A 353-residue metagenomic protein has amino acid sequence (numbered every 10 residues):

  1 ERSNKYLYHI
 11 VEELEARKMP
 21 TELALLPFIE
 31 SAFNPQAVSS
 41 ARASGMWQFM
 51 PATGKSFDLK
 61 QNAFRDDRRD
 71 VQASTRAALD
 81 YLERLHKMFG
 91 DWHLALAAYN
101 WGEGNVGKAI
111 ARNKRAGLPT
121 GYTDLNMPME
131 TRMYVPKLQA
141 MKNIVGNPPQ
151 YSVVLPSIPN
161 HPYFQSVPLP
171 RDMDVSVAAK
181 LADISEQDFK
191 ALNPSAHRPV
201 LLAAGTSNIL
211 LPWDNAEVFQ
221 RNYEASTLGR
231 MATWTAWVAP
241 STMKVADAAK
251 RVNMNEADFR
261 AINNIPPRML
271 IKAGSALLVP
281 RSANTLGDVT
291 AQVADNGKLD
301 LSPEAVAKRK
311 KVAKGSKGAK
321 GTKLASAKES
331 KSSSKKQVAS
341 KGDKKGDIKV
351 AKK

Functional and structural regions predicted by a protein language model:
E1-E12, A16-R17, S56, Q61-M88 (+1 more regions): Extracytoplasmic and endomembrane cell-envelope/extracellular-matrix remodeling and assembly machinery
P20-P27, S44, W92-A97: Alpha-helical scaffolds flanking conserved acidic
L23, A43-S44, V135, T206: A structure-centric signal for secondary-structure junctions around beta-strands
A37-D58, G205: Short, surface-exposed glycine/acidic/tryptophan-bearing loops
